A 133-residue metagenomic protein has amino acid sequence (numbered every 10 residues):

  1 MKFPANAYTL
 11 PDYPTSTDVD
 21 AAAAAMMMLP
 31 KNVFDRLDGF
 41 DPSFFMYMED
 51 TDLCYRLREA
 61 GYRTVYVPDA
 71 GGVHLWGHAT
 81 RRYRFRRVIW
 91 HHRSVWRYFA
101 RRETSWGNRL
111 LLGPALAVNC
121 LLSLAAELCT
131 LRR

Functional and structural regions predicted by a protein language model:
M1-L37: Acidic/His-rich active-site region of diverse nucleotide-sugar glycosyltransferases
P14-T15, F44, V67, F85: Generic hydrophobic-segment detector
V19, M26, F45, T64-V65: A residue-level structural signature of the nucleotidyltransferase/glycosyltransferase Rossmann-like core
F34-D35, F45, V73: Nucleotide phosphate-binding site architecture
G39-P42: Conserved nucleotide-sugar donor-binding catalytic segment
T51-R132: Active-site-adjacent helix/loop segment of glycosyltransferases that harbors family-specific signature motifs
